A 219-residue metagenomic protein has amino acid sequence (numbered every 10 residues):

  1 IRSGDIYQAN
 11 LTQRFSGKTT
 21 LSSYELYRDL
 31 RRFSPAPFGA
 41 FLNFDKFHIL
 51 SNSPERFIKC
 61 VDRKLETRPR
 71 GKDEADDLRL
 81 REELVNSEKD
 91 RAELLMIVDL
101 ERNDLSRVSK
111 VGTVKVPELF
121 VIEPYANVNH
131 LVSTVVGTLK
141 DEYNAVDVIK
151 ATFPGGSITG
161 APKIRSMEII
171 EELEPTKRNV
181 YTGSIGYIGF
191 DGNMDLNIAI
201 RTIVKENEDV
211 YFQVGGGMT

Functional and structural regions predicted by a protein language model:
I1-T219: Extended alpha-helical targeting/anchoring segments, especially N-terminal organellar/secretory targeting helices
